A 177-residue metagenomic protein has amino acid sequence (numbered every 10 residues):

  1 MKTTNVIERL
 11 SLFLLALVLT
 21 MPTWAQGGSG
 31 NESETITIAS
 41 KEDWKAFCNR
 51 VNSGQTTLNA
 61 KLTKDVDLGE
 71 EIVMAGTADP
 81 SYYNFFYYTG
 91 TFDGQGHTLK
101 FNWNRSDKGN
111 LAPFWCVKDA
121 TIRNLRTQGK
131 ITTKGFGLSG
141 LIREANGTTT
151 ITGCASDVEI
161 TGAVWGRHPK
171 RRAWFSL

Functional and structural regions predicted by a protein language model:
K2-S11: Bacterial N-terminal signal peptides that target proteins for export
T3-T4, A16, A173: Ala/Thr-enriched low-complexity intrinsically disordered regions
V6-I7, V18, I142, V164: Short hydrophobic transmembrane-like helices used for membrane targeting/insertion
S11-P22: Bacterial N-terminal signal peptides
W24-L177: Surface-exposed repetitive/solenoidal architectures
